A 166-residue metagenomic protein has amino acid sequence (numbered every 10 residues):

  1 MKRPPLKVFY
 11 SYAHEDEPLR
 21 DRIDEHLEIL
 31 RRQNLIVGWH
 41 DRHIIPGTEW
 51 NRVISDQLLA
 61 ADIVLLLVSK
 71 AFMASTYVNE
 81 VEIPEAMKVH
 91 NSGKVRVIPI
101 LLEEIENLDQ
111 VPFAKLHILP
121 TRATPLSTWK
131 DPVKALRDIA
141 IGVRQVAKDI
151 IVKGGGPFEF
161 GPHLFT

Functional and structural regions predicted by a protein language model:
M1-L67, A86-R96, E103, K134-T166: Conserved N-terminal substructure of TIR/SEFIR domains
I44, L116-L119, L126: Short clusters of hydrophobic/aromatic residues that line enzyme substrate/ligand-binding pockets
L67-V68, T121: Short loop/turn segments at strand-loop or loop-helix junctions that form parts of catalytic or ligand-binding pockets
K70-A71, I100-L108: Short beta-alpha junction loops
A74-N79: Glycine/threonine-rich flexible loop motifs
V81-E85: Alpha-helical scaffolding segments of alpha/beta enzyme cores, especially the outer helices of TIM-barrel or partial
I105-P120: Glycine-rich, charge-decorated loop segments at or immediately adjacent to ligand/cofactor-binding or catalytic sites
T121-K134: Short secondary-structure boundary motifs at beta->alpha junctions and helix caps
